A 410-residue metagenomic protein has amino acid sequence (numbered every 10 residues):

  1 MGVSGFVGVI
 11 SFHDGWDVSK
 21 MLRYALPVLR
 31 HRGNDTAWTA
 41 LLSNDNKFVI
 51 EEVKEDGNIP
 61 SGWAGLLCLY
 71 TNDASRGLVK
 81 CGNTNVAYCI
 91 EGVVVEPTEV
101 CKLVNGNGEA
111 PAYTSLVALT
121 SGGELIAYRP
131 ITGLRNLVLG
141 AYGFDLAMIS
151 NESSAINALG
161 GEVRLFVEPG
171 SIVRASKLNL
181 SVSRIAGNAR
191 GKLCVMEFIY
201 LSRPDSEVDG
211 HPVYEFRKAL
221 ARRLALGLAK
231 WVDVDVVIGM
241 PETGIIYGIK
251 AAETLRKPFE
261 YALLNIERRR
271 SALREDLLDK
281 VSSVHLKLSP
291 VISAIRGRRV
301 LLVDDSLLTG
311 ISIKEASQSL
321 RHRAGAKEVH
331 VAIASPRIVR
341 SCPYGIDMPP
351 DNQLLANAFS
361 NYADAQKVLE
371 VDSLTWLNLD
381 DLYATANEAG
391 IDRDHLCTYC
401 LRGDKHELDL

Functional and structural regions predicted by a protein language model:
M1-G244, A252-I292: N-terminal segments that mediate ammonia production and transfer in glutamine-dependent amidotransferase systems
W38, E260, L301, H330-A332 (+1 more regions): A structural signal for isolated positions on well-ordered beta-strands in alpha/beta enzyme cores
A87, R299-L301, E328: Hydrophobic "anchor" residues on beta-strands that sit immediately upstream of conserved functional sites
E124, Q318-L410: PRPP-dependent phosphoribosyltransferase catalytic core
F166-V167, S293-R296, A324, K367-L369: A structural signal for short secondary-structure junctions
V237, G244-A251, L255, F259 (+1 more regions): Extended, hydrophobic alpha-helical segments in both membrane/secreted and soluble proteins
E275-L278, P290-V300, A316-S319: Conserved structured catalytic cores and adjacent interaction surfaces of nucleotide-binding/hydrolyzing enzymes
P290-V291, L302-T309, R323, D351-L355: Short, contiguous acidic/charged loop-to-helix segments that flank catalytic cores in large enzymes
